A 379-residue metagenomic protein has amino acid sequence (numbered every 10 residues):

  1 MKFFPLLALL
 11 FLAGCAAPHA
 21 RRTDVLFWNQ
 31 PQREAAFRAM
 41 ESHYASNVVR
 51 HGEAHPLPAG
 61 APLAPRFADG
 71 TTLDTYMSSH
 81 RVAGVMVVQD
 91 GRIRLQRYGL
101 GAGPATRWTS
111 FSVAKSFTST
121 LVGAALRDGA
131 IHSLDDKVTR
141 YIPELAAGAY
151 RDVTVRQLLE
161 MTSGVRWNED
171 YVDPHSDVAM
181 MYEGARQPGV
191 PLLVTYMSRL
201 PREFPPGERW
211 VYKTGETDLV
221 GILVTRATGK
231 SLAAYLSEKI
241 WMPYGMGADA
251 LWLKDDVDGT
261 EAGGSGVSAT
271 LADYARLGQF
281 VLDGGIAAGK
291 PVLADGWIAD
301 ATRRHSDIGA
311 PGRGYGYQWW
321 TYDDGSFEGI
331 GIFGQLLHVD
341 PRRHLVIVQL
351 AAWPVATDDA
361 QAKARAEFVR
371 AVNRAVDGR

Functional and structural regions predicted by a protein language model:
M1-A13: Sec-dependent bacterial lipoprotein signal peptides
C15-G103, D128-I131, E160, T195-S198 (+1 more regions): N-terminal leader/targeting segments and the immediately adjacent pre-domain N-terminus
A16-F27, G331-R379: Structured C-terminal helix/loop/strand segments within mature extracytoplasmic catalytic/sensor domains
G91, W108-L134, L158, V220-V224 (+1 more regions): Active-site SXXK
P104-A105, D170-V172, V178-D258, S265: Catalytic-site signature segments of enzymes, centered on catalytic residues
T109, D128-N168, R199, R226-S265 (+1 more regions): Active-site helix/loop module of the DD-peptidase/beta-lactamase fold, centered on the serine-lysine SxxK catalytic
E216-L223, G263-I286, Q335-A352: Active-site-proximal alpha-helical segments within enzyme catalytic domains
G247-L251, I298-I347: Active-site Gly/Thr loop motif
